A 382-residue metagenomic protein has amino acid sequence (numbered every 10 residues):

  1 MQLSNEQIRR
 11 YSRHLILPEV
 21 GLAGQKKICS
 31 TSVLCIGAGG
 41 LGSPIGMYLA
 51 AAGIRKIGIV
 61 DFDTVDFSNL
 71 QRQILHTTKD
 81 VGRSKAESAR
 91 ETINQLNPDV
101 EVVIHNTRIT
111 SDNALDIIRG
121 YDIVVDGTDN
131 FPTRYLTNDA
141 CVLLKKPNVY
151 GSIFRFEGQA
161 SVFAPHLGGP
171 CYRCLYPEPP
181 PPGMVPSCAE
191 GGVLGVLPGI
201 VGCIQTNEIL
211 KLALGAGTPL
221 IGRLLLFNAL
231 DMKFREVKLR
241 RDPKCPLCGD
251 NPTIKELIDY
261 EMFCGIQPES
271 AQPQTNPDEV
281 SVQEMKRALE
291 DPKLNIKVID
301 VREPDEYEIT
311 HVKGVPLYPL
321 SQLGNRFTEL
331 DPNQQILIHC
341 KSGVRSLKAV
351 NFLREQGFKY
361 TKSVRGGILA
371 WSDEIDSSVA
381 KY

Functional and structural regions predicted by a protein language model:
M1-L34, S68, L257-D259, F263-E269 (+1 more regions): N-terminal charged helix/coil linker that caps or initiates catalytic domains
Q2, P98-S111, L115, R119-V201 (+2 more regions): E1/E1-like adenylate-forming module used to activate ubiquitin-like modifiers and sulfur-carrier proteins
G24-D61, G202: Glycine-rich adenosine-cofactor-binding loop
I28, I117-D122, L330-D331: A short, aliphatic-rich alpha-helical micro-motif
G40-S43, I54, T64-V65, T128-P132 (+2 more regions): Residue-level detector of alpha-helix initiation sites
I59-N97, I299: Glycine-rich phosphate-binding loop and adjoining beta1-alpha1-beta2 segment of Rossmann-like nucleotide-binding folds
G202-L220: Internal hydrophobic alpha-helix adjacent to the cofactor/substrate pocket in enzyme cavities
A229-P243, L247-I296, P304-L337, K341-Y382: Rhodanese-like catalytic fold shared by cysteine-dependent sulfurtransferases and DSP/PTP-type phosphatases
